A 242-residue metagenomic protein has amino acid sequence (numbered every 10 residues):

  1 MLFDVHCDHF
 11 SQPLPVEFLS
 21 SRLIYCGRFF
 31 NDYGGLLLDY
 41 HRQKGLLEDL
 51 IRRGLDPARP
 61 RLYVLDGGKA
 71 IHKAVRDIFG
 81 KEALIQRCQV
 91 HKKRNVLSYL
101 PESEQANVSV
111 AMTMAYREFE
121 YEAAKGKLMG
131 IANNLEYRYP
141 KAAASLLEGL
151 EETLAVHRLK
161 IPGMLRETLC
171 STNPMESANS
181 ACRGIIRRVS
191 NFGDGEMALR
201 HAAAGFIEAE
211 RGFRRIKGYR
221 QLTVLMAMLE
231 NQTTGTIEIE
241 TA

Functional and structural regions predicted by a protein language model:
M1-Y33: N-terminal low-complexity segments that are often proline-rich with Ser/Thr-Pro
V5-D8, Y40, V90, R200: Intrinsically disordered, low-complexity cationic segments
G34-D56: Active-site beta-loop-alpha junctions of metal-dependent nucleic acid enzymes, especially the RNase H-like/DDE
G35, R52, G80, L97 (+2 more regions): Amphipathic alpha-helical interaction elements
G35-D39, Y63, I85-C88, L100-E104 (+4 more regions): A generic short alpha-helical patch detector that favors 3-5-residue windows in or near N-terminal regions
H41-K44, H72-K73, A144: Alpha-helical elements of the RecA-like P-loop NTPase motor core of helicases
P60-K69, A74-T113: Conserved beta-strand -> loop -> alpha-helix junction used to position metal-binding or nucleic-acid-contacting
K69, E118-A242: Acidic/histidine-rich catalytic cores and adjacent linkers of DNA breakage/strand-transfer/modification proteins
